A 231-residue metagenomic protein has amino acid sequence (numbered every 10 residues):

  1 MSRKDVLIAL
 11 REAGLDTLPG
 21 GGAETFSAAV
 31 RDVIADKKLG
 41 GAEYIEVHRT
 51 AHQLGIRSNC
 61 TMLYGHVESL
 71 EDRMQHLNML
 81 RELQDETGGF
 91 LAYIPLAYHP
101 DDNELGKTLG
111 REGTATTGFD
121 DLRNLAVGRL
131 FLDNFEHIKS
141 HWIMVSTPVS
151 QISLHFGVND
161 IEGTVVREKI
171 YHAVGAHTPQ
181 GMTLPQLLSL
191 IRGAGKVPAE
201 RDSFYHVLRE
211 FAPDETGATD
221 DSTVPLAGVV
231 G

Functional and structural regions predicted by a protein language model:
M1-I56, L63-E86, L105-F119, G175-H177: Conserved non-cysteine loop/helix-boundary elements of the Radical SAM core domain that shape
P19, N59-T61, D160-T164: Short hydrophobic alpha-helical runs that function as membrane-insertion/retention elements
N78, Q84-G231: Auxiliary Fe-S-binding modules of radical SAM enzymes
